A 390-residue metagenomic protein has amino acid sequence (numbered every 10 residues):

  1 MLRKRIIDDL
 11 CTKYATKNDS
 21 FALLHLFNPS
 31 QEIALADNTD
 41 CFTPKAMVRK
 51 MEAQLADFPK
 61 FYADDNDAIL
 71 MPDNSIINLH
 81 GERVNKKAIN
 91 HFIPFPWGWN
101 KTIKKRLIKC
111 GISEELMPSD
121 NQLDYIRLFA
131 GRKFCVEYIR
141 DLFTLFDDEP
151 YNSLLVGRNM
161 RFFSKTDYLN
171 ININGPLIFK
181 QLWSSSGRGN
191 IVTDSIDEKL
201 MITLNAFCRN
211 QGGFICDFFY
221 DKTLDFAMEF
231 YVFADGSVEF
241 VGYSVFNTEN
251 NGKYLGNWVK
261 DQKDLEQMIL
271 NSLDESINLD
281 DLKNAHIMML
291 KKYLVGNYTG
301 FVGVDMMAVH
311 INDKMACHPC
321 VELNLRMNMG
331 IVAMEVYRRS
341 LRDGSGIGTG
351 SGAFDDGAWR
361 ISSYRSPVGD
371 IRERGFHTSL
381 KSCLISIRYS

Functional and structural regions predicted by a protein language model:
R3-I7, M71-P72, C216-D217, A227-E229 (+1 more regions): A short glycine-rich, hydrophobically flanked beta-strand micro-motif that places a catalytic Asp/Glu for divalent metal
M47-D64, I69-N170, S184: Conserved N-proximal alpha/beta basic substrate-recognition cap immediately N-terminal to, or forming the N-lobe
S153, I171-V192, G212-K222, V304 (+1 more regions): ATP-grasp fold ATP-binding core
L177-L200, A227, N250-I269: Glycine-rich phosphate-binding loop of ATP-grasp-fold ATP-dependent ligases
E198-L255, M307-C320: Phosphate-binding site of ATP-dependent enzymes
Q211, G252-M315, G352-E373: A long amphipathic alpha-helix within ATP-dependent nucleotide-binding catalytic cores
F230-H286, N324-I347: ATP-dependent carboxylate/phosphate-activation module, predominantly the ATP-grasp catalytic core and closely related
K314-C317, L325-S390: C-terminal active-site "lid" helix and adjoining low-complexity regulatory extension at the edge of ATP-using catalytic
